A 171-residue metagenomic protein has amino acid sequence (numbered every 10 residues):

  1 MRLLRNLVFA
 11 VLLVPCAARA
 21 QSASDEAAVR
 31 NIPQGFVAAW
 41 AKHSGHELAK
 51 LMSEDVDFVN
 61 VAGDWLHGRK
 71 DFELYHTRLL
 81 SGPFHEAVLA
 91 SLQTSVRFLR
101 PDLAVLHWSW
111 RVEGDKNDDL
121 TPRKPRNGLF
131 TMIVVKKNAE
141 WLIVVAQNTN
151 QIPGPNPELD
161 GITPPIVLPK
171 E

Functional and structural regions predicted by a protein language model:
M1-V8: Bacterial N-terminal signal peptides that target proteins for export
V11, P15-D55, G161-E171: Short, low-complexity N-terminal intrinsically disordered segments enriched in polar/charged residues
Q21, D57, L74-L120, E171: Surface-exposed, charged secondary-structure patches
Q34-A38, N60-W65: Second-shell loop/turn segments in exported
F36, E47-A49, V56, G68 (+4 more regions): Hydrophobic pocket/interface hotspot
M52, A62, W108-V112, M132 (+1 more regions): A mature extracytoplasmic/lumenal domain signature
L89, R126-N127: Membrane-spanning beta-strands of outer-membrane beta-barrel proteins
N127-P157: Short beta-strand edge/turn micro-motifs at domain boundaries
